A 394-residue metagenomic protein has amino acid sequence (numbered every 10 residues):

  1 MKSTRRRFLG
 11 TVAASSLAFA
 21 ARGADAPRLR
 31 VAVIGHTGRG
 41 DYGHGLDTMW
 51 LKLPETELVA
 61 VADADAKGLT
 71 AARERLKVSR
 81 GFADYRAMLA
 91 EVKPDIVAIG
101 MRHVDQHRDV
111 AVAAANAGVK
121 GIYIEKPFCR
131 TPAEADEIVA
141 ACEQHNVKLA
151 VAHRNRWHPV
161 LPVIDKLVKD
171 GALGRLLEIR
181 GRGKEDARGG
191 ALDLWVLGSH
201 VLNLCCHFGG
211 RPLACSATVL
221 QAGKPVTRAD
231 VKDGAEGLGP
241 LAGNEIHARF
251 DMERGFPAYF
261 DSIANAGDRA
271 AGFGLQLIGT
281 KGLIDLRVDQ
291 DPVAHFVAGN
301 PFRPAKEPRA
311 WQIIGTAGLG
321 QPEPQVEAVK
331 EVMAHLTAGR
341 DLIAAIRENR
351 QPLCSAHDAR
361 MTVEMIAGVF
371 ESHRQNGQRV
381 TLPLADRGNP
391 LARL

Functional and structural regions predicted by a protein language model:
M1-S3: N-terminal secretory signal peptides
R7-D25, I96-A98, Q144, E327 (+1 more regions): C-terminal helix-rich "cap/oligomerization" subdomain common to oxidoreductases
T11-L76: N-terminal Rossmann-like dinucleotide-binding module
V33, Y123-I124, L149-V151, F260 (+1 more regions): Hydrophobic residues in well-ordered beta-strands that form the structural core
A64, E327-G339, V363: Active-site loop of classical SDR/Rossmann-like NAD(P)-dependent oxidoreductases, centered on the catalytic Tyr-X3-Lys
L76-C142: Beta-loop-alpha module in the N-terminal Rossmann-like domain of NAD(P)-dependent dehydrogenases, especially those
G121-Y123, F128-L192, S199-V201: A contiguous active-site-proximal alpha/beta segment in oxidoreductase catalytic domains
S199-P301, L336-P352, I366-V369, L384-L394: Contiguous beta-strand/loop segments that form the cofactor/metal-binding neighborhood of enzyme cores
